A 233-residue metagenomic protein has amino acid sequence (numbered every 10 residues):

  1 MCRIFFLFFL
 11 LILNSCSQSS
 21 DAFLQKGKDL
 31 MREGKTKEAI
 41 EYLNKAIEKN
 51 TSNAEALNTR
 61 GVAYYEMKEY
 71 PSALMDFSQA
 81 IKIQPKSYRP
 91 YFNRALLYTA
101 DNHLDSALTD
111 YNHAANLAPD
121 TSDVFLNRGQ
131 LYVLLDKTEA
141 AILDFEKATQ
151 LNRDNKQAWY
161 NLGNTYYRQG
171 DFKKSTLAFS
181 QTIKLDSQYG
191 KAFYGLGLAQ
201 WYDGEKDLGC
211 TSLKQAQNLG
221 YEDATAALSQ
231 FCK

Functional and structural regions predicted by a protein language model:
I12-S15: C-terminal motif of bacterial Sec signal peptides marking the signal peptidase cleavage site
S20-D21, A54-E55, Y88-R89, S122-D123 (+3 more regions): Helix-start (N-cap) detector for alpha-helical repeat units in TPR-like alpha-solenoids, especially tetratricopeptide
D21-E55, T59-V62, E66, L96: Alpha-helical segment of the N-proximal tetratricopeptide repeat
Q25, T59-V62, E66, N93 (+4 more regions): Canonical tetratricopeptide repeat
E33-Y42, M67-Q79, A100-H113, L134-K147 (+2 more regions): Structural signature of tandem alpha-helical TPR/SEL1-like repeats, specifically the intra-repeat loop/turn
K49, I83, L117, L151 (+2 more regions): Structural marker of alpha-solenoid helical repeat scaffolds
Y194, L198-K233: Terminal, low-structured helical/coil segments at or just beyond the last alpha-helical repeat
